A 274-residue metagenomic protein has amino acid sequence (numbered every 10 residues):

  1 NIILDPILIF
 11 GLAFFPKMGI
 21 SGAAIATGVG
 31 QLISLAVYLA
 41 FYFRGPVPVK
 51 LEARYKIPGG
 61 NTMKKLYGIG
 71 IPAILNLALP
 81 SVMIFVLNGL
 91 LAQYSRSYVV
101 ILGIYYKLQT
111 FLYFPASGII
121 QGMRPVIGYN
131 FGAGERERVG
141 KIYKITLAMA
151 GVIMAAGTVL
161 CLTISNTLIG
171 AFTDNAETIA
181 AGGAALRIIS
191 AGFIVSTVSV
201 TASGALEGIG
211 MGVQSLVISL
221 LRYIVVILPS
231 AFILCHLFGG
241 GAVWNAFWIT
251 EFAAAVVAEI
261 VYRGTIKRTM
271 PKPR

Functional and structural regions predicted by a protein language model:
N1, D5, L35, L39 (+6 more regions): Hydrophobic alpha-helical transmembrane segments in multi-pass membrane proteins
D5, I9, Y38-Y42, N88 (+5 more regions): Structural signal for membrane-spanning alpha-helices in multi-pass inner-membrane proteins, emphasizing helix cores
I7-M18, A78-F111, Y129, T167-A176 (+1 more regions): Helix-terminus/linker motif at the lipid-water interface of multi-pass membrane proteins
K17-I71, I127-G192, I233-R274: Short alpha-helical transmembrane segments in multi-pass integral membrane proteins
G30-S34, Y38, Y42, G60-G122 (+1 more regions): Transmembrane helical elements of multi-pass membrane transporters/channels
N88, I101-S165, S196-I218: Small-residue-rich hydrophobic transmembrane alpha-helices
K107-T110, R187, L220-P229: Small-residue-enriched core segments of transmembrane alpha-helices in multipass membrane transport and channel
A202-V225, A231-G239, V243: C-terminal structured "cap/appendage" subdomains that terminate the fold
